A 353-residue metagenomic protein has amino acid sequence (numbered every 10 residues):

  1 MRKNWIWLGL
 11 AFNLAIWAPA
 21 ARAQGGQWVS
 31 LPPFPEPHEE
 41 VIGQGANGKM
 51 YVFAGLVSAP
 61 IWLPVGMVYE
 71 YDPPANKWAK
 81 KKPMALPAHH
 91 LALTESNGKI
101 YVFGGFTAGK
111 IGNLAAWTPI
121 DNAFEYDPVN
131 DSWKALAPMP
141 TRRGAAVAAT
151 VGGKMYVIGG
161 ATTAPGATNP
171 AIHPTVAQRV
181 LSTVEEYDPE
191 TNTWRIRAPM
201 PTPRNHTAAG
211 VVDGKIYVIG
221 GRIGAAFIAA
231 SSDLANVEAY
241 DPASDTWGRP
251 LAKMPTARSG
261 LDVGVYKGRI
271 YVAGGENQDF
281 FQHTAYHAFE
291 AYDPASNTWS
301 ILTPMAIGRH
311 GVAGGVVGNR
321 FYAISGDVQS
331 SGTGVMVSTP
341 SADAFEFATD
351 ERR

Functional and structural regions predicted by a protein language model:
M1-N4: Positively charged n-region of N-terminal signal peptides that target proteins for export
W7-W17: Bacterial N-terminal signal peptides
R22-R353: Kelch-like beta-propeller repeat domains
